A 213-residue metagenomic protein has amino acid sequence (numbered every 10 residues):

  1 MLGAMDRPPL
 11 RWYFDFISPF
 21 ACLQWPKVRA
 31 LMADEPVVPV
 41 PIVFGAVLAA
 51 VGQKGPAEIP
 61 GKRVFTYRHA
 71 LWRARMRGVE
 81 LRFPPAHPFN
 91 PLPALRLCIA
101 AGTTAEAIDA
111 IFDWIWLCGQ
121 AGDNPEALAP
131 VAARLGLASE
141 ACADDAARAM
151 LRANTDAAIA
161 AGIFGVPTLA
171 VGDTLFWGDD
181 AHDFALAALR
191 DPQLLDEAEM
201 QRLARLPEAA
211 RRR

Functional and structural regions predicted by a protein language model:
L2-A4, V43, G52, H182: Proteins with a high burden of low-complexity, intrinsically disordered sequence enriched in S/T/G/P/A and R, requiring
G3, P9, I17, A21-E35 (+1 more regions): C-terminal cap of thioredoxin/glutaredoxin-like
P9-W12, V40: Short, well-ordered beta-strand elements
F16, F20-I115, E199-R213: Structural alpha/beta surface segment adjacent to cysteine/selenocysteine redox centers across thiol/disulfide enzymes
